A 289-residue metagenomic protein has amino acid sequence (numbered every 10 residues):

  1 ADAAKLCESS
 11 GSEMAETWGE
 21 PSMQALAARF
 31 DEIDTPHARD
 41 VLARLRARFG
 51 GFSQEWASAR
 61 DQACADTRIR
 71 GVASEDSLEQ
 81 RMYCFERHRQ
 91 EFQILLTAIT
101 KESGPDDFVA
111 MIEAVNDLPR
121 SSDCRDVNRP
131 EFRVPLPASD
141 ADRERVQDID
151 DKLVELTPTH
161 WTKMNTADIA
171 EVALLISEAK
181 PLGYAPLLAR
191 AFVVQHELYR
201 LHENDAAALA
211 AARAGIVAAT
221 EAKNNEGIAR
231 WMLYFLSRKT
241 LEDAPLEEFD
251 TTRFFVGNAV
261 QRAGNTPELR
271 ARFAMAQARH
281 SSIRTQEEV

Functional and structural regions predicted by a protein language model:
D2-E288: Aromatic-rich surface patch/π-platform used for binding flat ligands and interfaces
